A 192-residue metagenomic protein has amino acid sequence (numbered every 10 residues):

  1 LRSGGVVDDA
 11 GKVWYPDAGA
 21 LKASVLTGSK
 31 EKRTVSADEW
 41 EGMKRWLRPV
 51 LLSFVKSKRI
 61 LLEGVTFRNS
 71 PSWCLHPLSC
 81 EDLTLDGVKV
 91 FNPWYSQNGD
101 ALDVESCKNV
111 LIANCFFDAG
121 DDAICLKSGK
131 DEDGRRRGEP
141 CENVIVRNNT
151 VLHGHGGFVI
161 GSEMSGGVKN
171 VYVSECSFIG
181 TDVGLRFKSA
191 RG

Functional and structural regions predicted by a protein language model:
L1-G192: Extracellular/periplasmic carbohydrate-active domains that bind, remodel, or depolymerize complex polysaccharides
